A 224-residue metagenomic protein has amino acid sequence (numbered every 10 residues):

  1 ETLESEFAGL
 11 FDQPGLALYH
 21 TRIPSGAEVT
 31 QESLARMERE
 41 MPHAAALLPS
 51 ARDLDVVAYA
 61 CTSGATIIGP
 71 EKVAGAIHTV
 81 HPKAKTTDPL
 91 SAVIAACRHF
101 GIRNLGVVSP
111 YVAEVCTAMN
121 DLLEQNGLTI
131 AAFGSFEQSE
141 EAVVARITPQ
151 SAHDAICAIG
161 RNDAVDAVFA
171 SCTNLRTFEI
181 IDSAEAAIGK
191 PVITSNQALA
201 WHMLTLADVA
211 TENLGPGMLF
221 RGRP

Functional and structural regions predicted by a protein language model:
E1-A44, V108-T148: N-terminal glycine-rich anion-binding loop in soluble enzyme alpha/beta folds
L16-A17, G106-V107, G127-F133, I188-N196 (+1 more regions): Short hydrophobic/aromatic-enriched beta-strand-loop microsegments
E38-V80, K85-L90, D166-F178, D182: N-terminal glycine-rich phosphate/adenylate-binding segment common to multiple enzyme folds
R39-P42, T86-G101, L199-V209: Hydrophobic alpha-helical segments within soluble ligand-binding/sensing domains
V73-V80, A84-S139, F220, P224: Conserved beta-alpha
Q150, D154-I188, L199-A200: Hydrophobic alpha-helical
I193-P224: C-terminal functional extensions of proteins
